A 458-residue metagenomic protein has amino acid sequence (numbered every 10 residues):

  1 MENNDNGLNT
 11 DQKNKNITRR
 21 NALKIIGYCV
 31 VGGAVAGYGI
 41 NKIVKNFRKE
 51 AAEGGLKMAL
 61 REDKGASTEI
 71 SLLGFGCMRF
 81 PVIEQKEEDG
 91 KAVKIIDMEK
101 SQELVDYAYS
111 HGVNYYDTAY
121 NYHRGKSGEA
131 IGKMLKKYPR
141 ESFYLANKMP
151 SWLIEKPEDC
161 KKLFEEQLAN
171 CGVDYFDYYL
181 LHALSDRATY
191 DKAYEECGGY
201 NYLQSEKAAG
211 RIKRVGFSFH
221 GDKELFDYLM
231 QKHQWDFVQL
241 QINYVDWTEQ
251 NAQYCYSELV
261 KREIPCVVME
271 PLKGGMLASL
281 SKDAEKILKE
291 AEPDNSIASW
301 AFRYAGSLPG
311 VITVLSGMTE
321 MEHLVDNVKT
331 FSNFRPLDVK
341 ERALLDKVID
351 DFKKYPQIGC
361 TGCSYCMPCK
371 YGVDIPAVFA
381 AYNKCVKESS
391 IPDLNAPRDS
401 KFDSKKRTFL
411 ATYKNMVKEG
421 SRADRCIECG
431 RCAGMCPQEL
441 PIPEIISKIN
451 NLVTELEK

Functional and structural regions predicted by a protein language model:
E2-F143, Y202: N-terminal binding-site loop/beta-alpha segment at the start of enzyme catalytic domains that lines or forms
A59, K100, L104, S127-M134 (+7 more regions): A general structural detector for well-ordered alpha-helical segments in enzyme core domains, enriched
D63, Y254-K458: Structured C-terminal cap/extension of enzyme domains
F75, T118, N147, Y178-L181 (+3 more regions): Conserved beta-strand positions
F75, Y116, I131, L145 (+6 more regions): Conserved, mostly hydrophobic/aromatic
E141-L153, Y179-H182: A short, structured active-site edge motif that brings together acidic residues
I154-L272, K282-K286, E292-P293, S307: Glycine/proline-rich, positively charged, aromatic-decorated active-site loop/lid region on the catalytic face
